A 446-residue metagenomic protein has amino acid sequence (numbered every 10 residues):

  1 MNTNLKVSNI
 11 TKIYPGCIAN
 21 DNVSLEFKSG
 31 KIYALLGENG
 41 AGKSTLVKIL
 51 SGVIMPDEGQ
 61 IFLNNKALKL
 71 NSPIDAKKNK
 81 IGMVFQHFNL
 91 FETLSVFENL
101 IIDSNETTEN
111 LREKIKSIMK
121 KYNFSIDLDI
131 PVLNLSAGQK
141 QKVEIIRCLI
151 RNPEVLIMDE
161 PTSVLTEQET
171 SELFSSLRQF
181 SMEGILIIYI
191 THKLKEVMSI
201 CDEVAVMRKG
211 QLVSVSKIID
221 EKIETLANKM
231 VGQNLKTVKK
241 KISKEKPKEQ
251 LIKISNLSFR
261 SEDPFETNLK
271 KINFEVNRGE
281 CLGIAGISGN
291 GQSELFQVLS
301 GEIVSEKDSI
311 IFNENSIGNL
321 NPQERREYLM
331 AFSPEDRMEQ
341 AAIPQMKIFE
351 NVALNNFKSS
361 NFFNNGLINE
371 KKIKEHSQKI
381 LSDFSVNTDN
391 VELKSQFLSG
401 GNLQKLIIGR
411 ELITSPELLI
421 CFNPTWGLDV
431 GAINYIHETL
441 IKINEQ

Functional and structural regions predicted by a protein language model:
N2-Q446: Glycine-rich phosphate-binding loops of nucleotide-dependent enzymes
